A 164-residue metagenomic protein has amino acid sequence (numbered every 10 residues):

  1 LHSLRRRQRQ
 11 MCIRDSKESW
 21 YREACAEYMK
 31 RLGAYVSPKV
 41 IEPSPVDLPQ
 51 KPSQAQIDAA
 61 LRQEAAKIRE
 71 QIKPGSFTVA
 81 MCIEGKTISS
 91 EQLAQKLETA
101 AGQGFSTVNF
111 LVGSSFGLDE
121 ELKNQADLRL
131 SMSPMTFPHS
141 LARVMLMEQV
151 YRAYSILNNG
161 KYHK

Functional and structural regions predicted by a protein language model:
L1-R9: Single conserved hydrophobic/aromatic residue that forms the stacking wall/gate of nucleotide- or nucleobase-binding
R9, V36, G75-S76, A126: Short, well-ordered alpha-helix to beta-strand connector turns
I13-S37: Glycine-rich, flexible N-terminal cofactor/catalytic loop recognition
S16, I83-K86, S114-G117: Short glycine-rich anion-binding loops that position phosphate/pyrophosphate groups of nucleotides and phosphorylated
K39-I41: General small-molecule cofactor/ligand-binding pocket signal
S44-T107: S-adenosyl-L-methionine/SAH cofactor-binding core of RNA-modifying enzymes
F116, E120-K164: Structured adenosyl-cofactor binding patch, chiefly the S-adenosyl-L-methionine
